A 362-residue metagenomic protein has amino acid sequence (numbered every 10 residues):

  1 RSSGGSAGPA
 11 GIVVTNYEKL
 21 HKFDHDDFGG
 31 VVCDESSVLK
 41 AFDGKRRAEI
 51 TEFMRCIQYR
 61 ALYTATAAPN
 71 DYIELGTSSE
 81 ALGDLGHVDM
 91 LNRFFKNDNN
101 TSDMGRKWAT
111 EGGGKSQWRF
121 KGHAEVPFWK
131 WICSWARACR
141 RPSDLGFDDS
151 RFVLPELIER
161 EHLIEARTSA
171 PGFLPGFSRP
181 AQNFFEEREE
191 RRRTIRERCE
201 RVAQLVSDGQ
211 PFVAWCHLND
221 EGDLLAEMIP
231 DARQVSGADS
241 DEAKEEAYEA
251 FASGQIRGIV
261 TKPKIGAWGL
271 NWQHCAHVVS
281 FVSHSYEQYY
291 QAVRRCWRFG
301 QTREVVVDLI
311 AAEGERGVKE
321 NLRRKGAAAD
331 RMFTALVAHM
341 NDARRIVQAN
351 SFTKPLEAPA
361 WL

Functional and structural regions predicted by a protein language model:
R1-I12: Conserved nucleic-acid-binding Ia/Ib motif block in the N-terminal RecA-like helicase ATPase lobe
P9, G30, V38, R47-S143 (+1 more regions): Conserved P-loop NTPase motor "coupling/switch" region that bridges the ATPase
G11-E52, T261-K264: Conserved RecA-like ASCE ATPase "motif II neighborhood" in helicase/translocase motors
D27-V32, E74-T77, L270-V282, V305-L309: A short beta-strand element within the Helicase C-terminal
G122, V126-W129, I158-T194: Conserved interdomain linker/interface between the two RecA-like ATPase lobes of SF2 helicase motors
E190-H217: Conserved interdomain hinge at the start of the Helicase C-terminal
V213-W215, D223-L224, P230-G266: Conserved helicase ATPase core of P-loop NTP-dependent helicases/translocases
H284-L362: A conserved SF2-helicase RecA2
